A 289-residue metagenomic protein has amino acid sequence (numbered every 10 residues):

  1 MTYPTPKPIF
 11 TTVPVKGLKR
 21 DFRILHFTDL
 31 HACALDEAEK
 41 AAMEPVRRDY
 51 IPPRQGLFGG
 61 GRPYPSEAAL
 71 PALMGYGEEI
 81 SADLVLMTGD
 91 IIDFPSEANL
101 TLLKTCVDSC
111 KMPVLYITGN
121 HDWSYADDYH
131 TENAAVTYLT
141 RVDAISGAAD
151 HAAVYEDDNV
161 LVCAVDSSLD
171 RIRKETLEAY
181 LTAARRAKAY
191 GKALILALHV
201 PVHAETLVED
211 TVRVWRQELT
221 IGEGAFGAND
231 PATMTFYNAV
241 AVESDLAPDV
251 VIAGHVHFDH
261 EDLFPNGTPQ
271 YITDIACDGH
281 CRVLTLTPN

Functional and structural regions predicted by a protein language model:
M1-E97, E209, R216-Q217: N-terminal active-site segment of His-dependent metallophosphoesterases
T5-K16, E97-L194, Q217-E223, E261-T285: Extended active-site neighborhood of metal-dependent phosphoesterases/phosphodiesterases
D29, G89-D90, G119-N120, H199 (+1 more regions): Active-site glycine-centered loops adjacent to acidic/histidine catalytic or metal-binding residues that shape
A32, D93, L169, V202 (+2 more regions): Short, glycine/acidic-enriched loop or turn micro-motifs at the edges of active sites
P63-E67, S96, A144, R173-L177 (+1 more regions): A conditional alpha-helix N-cap/helix-loop micro-motif detector
M74-L84, L161, D170-F264: His/acidic metal-ligating clusters that form di-metal
T287-N289: Acidic, His/Gly-rich catalytic cores of divalent-metal-dependent hydrolytic chemistry
